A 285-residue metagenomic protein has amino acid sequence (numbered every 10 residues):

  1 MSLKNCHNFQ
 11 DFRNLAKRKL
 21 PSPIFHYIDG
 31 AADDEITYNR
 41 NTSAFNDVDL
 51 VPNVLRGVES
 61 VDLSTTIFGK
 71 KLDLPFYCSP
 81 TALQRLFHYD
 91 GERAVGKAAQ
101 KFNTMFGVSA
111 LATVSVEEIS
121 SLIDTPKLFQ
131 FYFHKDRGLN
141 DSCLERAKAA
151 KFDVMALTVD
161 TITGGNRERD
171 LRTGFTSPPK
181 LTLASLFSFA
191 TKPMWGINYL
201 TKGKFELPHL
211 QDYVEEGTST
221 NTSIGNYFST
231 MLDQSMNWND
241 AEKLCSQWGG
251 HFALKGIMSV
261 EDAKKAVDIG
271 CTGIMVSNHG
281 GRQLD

Functional and structural regions predicted by a protein language model:
M1-G69, P178-M236: An N-cap/entry alpha-helix motif that binds or orients negatively charged groups
G30, Q84, H88, V108-L111 (+3 more regions): Glycine- and other small-residue-rich loops at beta-strand/loop junctions that grip anionic moieties
N46, F68-F76, T125, D153: A generic secondary-structure signal marking the coil-to-beta-strand transition
L72-L111, V116: Glycine-rich active-site/cofactor-binding loop and its immediate structural neighborhood
F76-S79, T104-V108, K127-F131, M155 (+2 more regions): Hydrophobic faces of well-ordered beta-strands that scaffold small-molecule active sites in alpha/beta enzyme cores
L83, K97, E118, L122 (+1 more regions): Alpha/beta enzyme core
K101-L122, P126-N140: A gly/proline- and charged-residue-enriched helix-loop-helix capping module
